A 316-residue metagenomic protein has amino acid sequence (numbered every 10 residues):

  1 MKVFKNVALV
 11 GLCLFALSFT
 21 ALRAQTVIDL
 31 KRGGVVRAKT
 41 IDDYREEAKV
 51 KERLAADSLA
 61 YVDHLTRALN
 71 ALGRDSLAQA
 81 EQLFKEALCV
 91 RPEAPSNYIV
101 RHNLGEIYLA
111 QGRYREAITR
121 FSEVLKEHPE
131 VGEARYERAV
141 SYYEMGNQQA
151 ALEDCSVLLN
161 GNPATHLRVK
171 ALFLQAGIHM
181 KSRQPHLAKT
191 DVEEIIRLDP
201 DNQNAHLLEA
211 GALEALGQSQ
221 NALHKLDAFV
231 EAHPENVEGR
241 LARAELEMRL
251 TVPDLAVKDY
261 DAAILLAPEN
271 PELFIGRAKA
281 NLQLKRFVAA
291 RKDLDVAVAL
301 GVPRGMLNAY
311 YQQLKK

Functional and structural regions predicted by a protein language model:
L22-K85, C89-P92, Y98-I99, K316: N-terminal leader/linker segments that initiate helical-solenoid repeat arrays
Y61, P95-I99, G132-E133, T165-V169 (+4 more regions): Helix-start (N-cap) detector for alpha-helical repeat units in TPR-like alpha-solenoids, especially tetratricopeptide
T66, I99-N103, E137, K170-L174 (+4 more regions): Canonical tetratricopeptide repeat
G73-R74, A110, E144-M145, G177 (+5 more regions): Register position in tetratricopeptide repeats
V90-E93, E127, G161-A164, L198 (+3 more regions): Structural marker of alpha-solenoid helical repeat scaffolds
